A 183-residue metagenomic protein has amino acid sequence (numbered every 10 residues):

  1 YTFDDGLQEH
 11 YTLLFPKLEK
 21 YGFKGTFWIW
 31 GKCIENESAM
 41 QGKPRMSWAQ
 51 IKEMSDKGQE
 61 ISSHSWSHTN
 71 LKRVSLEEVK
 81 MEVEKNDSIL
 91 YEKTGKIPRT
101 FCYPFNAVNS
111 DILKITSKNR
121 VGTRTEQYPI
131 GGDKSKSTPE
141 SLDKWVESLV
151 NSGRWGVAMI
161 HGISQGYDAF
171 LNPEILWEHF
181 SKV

Functional and structural regions predicted by a protein language model:
Y1-E9: Boundary/entry segment of secreted carbohydrate-active catalytic domains
E9, E19-L113, K118-G122, E126-G131 (+1 more regions): Metal-dependent polysaccharide deacetylase catalytic core of the NodB/CE4 family, i.e., the active-site-bearing domain
L13-K17, D111-I115, W145, H179: A short acidic, amphipathic alpha-helical/loop segment
Y21, W30, N172, L176-S181: N-terminal structural segment of carbohydrate-active enzymes
L76-M81, P139, F170-W177: Non-membrane alpha-helical structural segments and their capping/turn regions in soluble enzymes
G131-D133, F170-L171: Gly/Pro-rich active-site loop or hairpin
D133-S141: Substrate-binding/catalytic cleft of secreted carbohydrate-active enzymes, primarily glycoside hydrolases
E140-L149: A short, acidic, amphipathic alpha-helical segment used as a generic capping/interface helix at domain edges
